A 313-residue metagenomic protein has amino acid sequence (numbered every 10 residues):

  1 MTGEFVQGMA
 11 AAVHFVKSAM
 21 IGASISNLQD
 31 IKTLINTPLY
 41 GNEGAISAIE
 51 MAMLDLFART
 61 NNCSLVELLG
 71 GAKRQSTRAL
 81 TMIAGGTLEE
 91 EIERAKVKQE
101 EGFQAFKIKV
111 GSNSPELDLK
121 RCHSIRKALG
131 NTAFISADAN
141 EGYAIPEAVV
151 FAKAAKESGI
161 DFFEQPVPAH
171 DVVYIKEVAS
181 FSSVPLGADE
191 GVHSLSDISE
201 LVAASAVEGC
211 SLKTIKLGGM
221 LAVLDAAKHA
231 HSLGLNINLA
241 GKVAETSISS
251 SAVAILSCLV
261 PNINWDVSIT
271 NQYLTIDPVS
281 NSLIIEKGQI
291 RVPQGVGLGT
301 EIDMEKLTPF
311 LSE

Functional and structural regions predicted by a protein language model:
M1-G3, M82-G86, K242: Glycine-rich phosphate/pyrophosphate-binding beta-alpha loops
M1-T60: Metal- or metallocofactor-binding catalytic centers and their adjacent structured scaffolds across diverse enzyme
V16, I49, N62, F106 (+7 more regions): Conserved, mostly hydrophobic/aromatic
T33, A58-R59, C63-S76, I290: N-terminal amphipathic alpha-helix/helix-capping segment at the start of soluble metabolic enzymes
G70-S182: Metal-dependent enolase-superfamily TIM-barrel catalytic cores that perform enediolate-based chemistry
G159, H170-P185, H193-Q289: Shared catalytic-loop signature of beta/alpha-barrel
Y273-E313: C-terminal extensions of enzymes
